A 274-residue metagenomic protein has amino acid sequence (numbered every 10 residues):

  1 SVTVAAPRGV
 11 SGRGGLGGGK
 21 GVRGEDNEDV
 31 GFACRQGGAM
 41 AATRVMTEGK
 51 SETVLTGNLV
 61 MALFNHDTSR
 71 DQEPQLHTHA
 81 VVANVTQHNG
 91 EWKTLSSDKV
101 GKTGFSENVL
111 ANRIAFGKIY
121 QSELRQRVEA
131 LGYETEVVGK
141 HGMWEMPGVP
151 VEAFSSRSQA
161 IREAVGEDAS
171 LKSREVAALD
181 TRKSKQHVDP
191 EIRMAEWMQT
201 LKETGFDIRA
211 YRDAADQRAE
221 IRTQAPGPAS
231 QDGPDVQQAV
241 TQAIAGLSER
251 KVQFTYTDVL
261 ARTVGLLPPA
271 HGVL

Functional and structural regions predicted by a protein language model:
S1-L274: Beta->alpha loop/short-helix hinge microenvironment recognizer with preference for catalytic Tyr/His contexts
